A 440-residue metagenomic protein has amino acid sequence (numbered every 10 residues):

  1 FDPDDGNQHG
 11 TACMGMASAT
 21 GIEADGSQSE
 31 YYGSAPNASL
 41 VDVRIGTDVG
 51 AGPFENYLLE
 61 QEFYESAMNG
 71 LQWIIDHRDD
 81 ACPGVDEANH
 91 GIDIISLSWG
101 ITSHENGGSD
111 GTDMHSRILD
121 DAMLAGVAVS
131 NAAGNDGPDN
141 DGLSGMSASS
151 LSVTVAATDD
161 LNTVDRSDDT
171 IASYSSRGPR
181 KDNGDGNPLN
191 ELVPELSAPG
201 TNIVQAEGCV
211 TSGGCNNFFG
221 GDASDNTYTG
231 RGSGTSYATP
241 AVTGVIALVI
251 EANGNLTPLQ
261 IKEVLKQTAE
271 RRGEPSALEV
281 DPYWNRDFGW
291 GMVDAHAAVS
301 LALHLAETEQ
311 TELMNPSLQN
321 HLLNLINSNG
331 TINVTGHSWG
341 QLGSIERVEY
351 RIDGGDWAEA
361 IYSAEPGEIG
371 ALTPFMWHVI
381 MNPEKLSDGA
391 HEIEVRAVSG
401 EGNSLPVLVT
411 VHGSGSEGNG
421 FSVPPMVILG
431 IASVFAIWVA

Functional and structural regions predicted by a protein language model:
F1-D4, A51-E60, D76-N89, E105 (+3 more regions): Surface-exposed intrinsically disordered loops and tails
F1-E65, A88-D93, L124, A148-S152 (+6 more regions): Subtilisin-like serine protease catalytic core
M14-A17, V41-T47, G142-G145, P199-W284: Hydrolase catalytic cores
S18-I22, I45, Q72-D80, G100 (+8 more regions): Sec-exported extracytoplasmic/periplasmic mature domains
Y32, V85, I92-S96, A198 (+3 more regions): C-terminal subdomain of the subtilisin-like protease fold in secreted/lumenal serine endopeptidases
G84-Q205, K266-A269: Catalytic-core segments of hydrolase enzymes
T311-I326, T331-G415: Long, low-complexity serine/threonine/glycine- and acidic-rich segments characteristic of extracellular
H412-V439: C-terminal cell-surface addressing/anchoring modules of secreted/extracellular proteins
